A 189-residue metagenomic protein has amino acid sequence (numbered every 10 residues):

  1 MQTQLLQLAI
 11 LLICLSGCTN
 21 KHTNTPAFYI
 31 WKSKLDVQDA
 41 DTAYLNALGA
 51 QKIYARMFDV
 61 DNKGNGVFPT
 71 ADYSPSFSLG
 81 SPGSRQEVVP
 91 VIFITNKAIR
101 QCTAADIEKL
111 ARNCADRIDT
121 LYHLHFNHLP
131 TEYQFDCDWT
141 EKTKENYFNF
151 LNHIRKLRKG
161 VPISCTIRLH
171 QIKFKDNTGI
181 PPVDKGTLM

Functional and structural regions predicted by a protein language model:
Q2-L11: Sec-dependent signal peptide recognition, specifically the positively charged N-region followed immediately by
L11, S33, F58, T140: Residue-level marker of positions within ordered structural domains that often coincide with functionally constrained
L15-G17: C-terminal motif of bacterial Sec signal peptides marking the signal peptidase cleavage site
T19-K21: Bacterial signal peptide processing site
T23, A27-F28, D61, N65-M189: Chitinase-like catalytic core of GlcNAc-active glycosidases
I30-V37: Short polar catalytic/cofactor-binding loops
Q38-N62, T120, L124-F126: Catalytic domains of carbohydrate-active enzymes, especially glycoside hydrolases
